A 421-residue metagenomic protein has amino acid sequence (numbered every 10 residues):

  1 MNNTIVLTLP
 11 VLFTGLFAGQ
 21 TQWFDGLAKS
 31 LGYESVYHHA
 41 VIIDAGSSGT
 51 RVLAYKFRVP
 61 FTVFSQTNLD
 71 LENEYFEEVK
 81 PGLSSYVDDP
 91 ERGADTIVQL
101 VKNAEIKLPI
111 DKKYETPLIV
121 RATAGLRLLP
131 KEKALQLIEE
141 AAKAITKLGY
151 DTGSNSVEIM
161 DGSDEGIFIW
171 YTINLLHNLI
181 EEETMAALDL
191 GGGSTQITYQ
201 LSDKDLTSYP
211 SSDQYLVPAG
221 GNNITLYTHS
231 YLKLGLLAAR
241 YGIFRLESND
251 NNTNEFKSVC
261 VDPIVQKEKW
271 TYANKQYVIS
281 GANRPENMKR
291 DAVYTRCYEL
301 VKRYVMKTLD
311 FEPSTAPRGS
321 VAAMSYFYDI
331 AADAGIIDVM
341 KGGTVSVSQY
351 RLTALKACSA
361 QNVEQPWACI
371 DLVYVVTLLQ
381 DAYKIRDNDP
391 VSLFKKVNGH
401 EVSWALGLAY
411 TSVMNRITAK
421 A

Functional and structural regions predicted by a protein language model:
M1-L12: Classical eukaryotic N-terminal signal peptides for Sec-dependent ER targeting/secretion, especially the positively
V11-V36: N-terminal signal peptide
S35, I43-R51, L188-S194: A short acidic Gly-Thr/Ser loop motif
A40, A54, F76-Y114, I119 (+2 more regions): Helical "lid/coupling" subdomains associated with nucleotide-phosphate turnover
S48-T50, V59-F61, R127: Primarily extracytoplasmic ectodomains and periplasmic/lumenal surface modules that are beta-strand-rich
G49, L71-E74: Short, mixed charged/polar active-site loops that provide acid/base catalysis or chelate metal/phosphate cofactors
T62-V63, D88: Short, solvent-exposed loop/turn elements at domain surfaces
V63-L71: Beta-propeller domains
